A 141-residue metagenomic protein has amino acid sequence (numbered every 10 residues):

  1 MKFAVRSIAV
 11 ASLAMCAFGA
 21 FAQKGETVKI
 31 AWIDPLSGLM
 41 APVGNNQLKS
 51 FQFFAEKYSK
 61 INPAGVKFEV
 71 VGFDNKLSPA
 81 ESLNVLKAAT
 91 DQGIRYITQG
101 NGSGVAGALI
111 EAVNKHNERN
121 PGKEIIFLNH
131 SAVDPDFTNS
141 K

Functional and structural regions predicted by a protein language model:
M1-K29, D91: Short, low-complexity disordered leader/linker segments with a strong preference for bacterial N-terminal type II
Q23-K24, P63-A64, A89-D91, E118-K123 (+1 more regions): Extracellular/periplasmic catalytic domains that process cell-envelope and extracellular macromolecules
K24-G25, L48-V70: Signal peptide-proximal N-terminal region of secreted/periplasmic/extracellular or secretory-lumen proteins
A31-Q52, F73-A80, N101-G102: Extracytoplasmic "Venus flytrap"
A41-N45, S82-L83, L109-I110, N139-S140: Short, solvent-exposed loop/turn and secondary-structure capping segments
G72, K76-Y96, A112-N117: Short, well-structured alpha-helical segments in soluble
R95-K141: Extracytoplasmic ligand/sensor domains, especially the bilobed periplasmic-binding protein
